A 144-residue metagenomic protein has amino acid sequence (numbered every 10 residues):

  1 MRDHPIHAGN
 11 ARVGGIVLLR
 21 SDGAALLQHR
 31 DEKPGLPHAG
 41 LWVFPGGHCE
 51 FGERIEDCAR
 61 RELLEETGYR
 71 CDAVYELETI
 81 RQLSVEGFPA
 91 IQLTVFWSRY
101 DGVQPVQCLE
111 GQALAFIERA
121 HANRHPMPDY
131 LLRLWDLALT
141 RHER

Functional and structural regions predicted by a protein language model:
M1-L26, P45: Conserved N-terminal beta-strand and adjoining loop/helix that marks the start of the Nudix/MutT-like hydrolase domain
A8, V17, K33-G35, V85-F88 (+1 more regions): Short secondary-structure boundary/capping segments
L18-L19, L27, W97-S98, F116: Conserved hydrophobic "DFG−1" position in protein kinase catalytic cores
A24-E65: Conserved Nudix-box catalytic region and its N-terminal flanking loop in Nudix hydrolases and closely related
G35, A39, V95, P105-R144: Nudix hydrolase/Nudix homology domain
Y69-T79: A short coil-to-beta-strand element that immediately follows conserved catalytic motifs
I80-P105, L134-A138: Active-site-adjacent beta-strand/loop module that shapes the phosphate/pyrophosphate-binding cleft
